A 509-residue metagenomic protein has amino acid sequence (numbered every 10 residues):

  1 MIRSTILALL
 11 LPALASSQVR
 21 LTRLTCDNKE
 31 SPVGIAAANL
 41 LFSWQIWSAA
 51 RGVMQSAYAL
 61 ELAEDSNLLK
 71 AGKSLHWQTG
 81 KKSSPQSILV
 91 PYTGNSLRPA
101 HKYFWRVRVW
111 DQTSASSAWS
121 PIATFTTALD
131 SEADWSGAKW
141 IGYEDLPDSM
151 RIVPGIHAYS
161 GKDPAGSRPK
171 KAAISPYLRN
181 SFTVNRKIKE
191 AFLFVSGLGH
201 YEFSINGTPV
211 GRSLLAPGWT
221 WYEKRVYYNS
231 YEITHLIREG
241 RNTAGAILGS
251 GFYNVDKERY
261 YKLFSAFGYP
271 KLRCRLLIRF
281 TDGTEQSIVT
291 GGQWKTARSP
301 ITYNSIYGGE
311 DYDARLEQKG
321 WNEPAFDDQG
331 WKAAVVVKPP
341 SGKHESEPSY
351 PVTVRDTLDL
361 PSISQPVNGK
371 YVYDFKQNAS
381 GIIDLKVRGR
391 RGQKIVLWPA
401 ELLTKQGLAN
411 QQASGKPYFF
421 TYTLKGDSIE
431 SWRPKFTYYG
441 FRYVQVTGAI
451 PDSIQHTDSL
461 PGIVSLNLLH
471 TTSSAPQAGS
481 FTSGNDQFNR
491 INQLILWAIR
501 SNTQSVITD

Functional and structural regions predicted by a protein language model:
M1-R20: Bacterial Sec-dependent N-terminal signal peptides
V19-K102, R106-D509: Extracellular/oxidizing-compartment recognition motifs
